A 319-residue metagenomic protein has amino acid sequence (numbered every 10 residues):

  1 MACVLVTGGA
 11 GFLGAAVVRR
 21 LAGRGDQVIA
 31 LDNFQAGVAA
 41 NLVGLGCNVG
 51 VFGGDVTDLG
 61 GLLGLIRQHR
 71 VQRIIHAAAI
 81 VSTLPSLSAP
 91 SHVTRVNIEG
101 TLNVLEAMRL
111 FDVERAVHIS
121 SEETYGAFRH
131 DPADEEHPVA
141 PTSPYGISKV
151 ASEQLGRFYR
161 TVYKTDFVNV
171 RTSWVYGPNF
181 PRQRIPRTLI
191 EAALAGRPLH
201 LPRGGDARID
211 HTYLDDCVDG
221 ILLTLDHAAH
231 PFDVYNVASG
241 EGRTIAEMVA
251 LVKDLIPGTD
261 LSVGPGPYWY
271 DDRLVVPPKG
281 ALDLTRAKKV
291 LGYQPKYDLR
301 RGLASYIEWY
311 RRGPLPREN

Functional and structural regions predicted by a protein language model:
M1-R171: N-terminal Rossmann-like NAD(P)+-binding domain of SDR-like oxidoreductases, especially those catalyzing
L31, P141-S148, P178, R182-P186 (+1 more regions): The catalytic Tyr-centered alpha-helix of NAD(P)H-dependent dehydrogenases
T57, T124-Y125, V175-G177, T212 (+1 more regions): Conserved sequence/active-site signature of Rossmann-fold short-chain dehydrogenase/reductase
G60, Q72, L84, S91 (+9 more regions): Residues in well-ordered alpha-helical elements
A79-P85, S121-T124, W174-F180, D206 (+2 more regions): Active-site proximal helix/loop that lines the substrate pocket of Rossmann-like NAD(P)-dependent oxidoreductase domains
S86, S173-W174, V234-V237: Short-chain dehydrogenase/reductase
A151, L155, Y159, L189 (+2 more regions): Hydrophobic alpha-helix immediately C-terminal to the catalytic Tyr-X-X-X-Lys motif of short-chain
A193-R197, L201-N319: C-terminal substrate-binding subdomain of Rossmann-fold SDR/epimerase-dehydratase oxidoreductases
